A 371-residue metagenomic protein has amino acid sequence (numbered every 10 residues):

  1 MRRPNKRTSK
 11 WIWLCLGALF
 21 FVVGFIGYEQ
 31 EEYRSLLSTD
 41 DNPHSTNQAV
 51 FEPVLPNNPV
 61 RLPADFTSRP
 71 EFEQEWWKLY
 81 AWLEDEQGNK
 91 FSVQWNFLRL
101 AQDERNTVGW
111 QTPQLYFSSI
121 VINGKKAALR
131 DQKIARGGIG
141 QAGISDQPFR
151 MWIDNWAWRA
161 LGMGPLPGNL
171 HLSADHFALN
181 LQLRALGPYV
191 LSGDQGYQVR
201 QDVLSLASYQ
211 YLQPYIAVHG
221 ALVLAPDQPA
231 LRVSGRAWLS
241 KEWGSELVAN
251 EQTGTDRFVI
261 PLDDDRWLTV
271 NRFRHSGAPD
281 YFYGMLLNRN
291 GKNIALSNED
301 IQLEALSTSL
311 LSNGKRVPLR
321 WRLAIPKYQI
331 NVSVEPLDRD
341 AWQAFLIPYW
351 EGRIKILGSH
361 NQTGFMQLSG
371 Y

Functional and structural regions predicted by a protein language model:
R2-Y371: Structured soluble/peripheral alpha/beta segments that form catalytic or ligand/cofactor-binding pockets
